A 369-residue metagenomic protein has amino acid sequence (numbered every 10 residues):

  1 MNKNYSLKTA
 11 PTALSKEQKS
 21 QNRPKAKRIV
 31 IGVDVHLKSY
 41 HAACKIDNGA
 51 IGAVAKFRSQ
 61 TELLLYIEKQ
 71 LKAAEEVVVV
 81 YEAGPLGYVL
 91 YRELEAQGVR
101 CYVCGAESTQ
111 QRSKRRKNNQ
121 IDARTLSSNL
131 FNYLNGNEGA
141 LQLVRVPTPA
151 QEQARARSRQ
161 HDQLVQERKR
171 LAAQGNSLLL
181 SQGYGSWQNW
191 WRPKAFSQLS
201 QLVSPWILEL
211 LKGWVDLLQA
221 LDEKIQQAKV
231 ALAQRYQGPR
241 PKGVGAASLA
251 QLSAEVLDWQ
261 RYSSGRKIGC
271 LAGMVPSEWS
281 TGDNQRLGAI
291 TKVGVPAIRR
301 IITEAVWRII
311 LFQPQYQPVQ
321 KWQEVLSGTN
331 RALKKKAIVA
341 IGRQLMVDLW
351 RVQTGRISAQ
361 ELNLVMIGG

Functional and structural regions predicted by a protein language model:
P24-I46, L126: Gly/Thr-rich phosphate-binding beta-strand-loop-beta motif of the actin/hexokinase/Hsp70
L37-E62: Short glycine-rich, Thr/Ser-proximal phosphate-binding strand/loop in the N-terminal lobe of ATP-dependent enzymes
Q60-V78: Short, basic/hydrophobic alpha-helical segments
Y102-L141, N284-K292: Short alpha-helix plus adjacent loop in nuclease-associated cores
S128-A156, K194-S204: A short, charged helix-loop
A156-P239: Glycine-rich, often acidic, oxyanion-interacting loops/wings at catalytic, nucleic-acid, or phospho-protein interfaces
P239-R240, A246-A247, Q251-N330, K334: Phosphate-backbone recognition surface of nucleic-acid-processing proteins
D283, Q320-G369: Low-complexity, acidic/Ser/Thr- and charged residue-rich accessory regions of DNA metabolism proteins
